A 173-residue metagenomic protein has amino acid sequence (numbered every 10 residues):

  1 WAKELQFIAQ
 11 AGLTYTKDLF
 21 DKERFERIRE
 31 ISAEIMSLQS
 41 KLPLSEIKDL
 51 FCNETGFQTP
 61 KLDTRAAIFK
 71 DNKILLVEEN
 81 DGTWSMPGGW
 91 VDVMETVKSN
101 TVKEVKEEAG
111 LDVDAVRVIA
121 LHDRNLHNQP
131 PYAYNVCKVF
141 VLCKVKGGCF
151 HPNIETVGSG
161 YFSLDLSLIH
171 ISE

Functional and structural regions predicted by a protein language model:
W1-Q6: Short amphipathic alpha-helical heptad-repeat segments
A9-T16: Secondary-structure edge/capping motif, primarily at the C-terminal ends of alpha-helices and the immediately following
L19-R65: Acidic, metal-coordinating catalytic segment for phosphate/diphosphate chemistry, firing primarily on the Nudix
K48-S85, V113, R117: N-terminal strand-loop-strand
L62-T64, C137-V139, V157: Change "...and in nucleic-acid phosphodiester-cleaving endonucleases..." to "...and in nucleic-acid processing enzymes
N72, R124-C149: Active-site-adjacent beta-strand/loop module that shapes the phosphate/pyrophosphate-binding cleft
S85-A120, V141: The catalytic Nudix box helix
I169-E173: Conserved small/polar residues in nucleotide/adenosyl-binding loops
